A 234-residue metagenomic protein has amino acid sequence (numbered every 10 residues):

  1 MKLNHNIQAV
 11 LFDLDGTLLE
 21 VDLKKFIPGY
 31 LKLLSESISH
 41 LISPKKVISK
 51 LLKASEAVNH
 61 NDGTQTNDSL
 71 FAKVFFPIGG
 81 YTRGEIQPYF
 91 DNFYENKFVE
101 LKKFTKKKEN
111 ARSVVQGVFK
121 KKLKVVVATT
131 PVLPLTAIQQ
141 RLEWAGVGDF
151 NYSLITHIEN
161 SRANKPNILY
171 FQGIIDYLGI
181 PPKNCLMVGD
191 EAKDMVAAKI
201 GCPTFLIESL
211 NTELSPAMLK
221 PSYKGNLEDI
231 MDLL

Functional and structural regions predicted by a protein language model:
M1-V10, Q116, T130-V132, I138-L234: Asp-based, Mg2+/Mn2+-dependent phosphohydrolase catalytic module
K2-K50, I200: Active-site neighborhood of HAD-like aspartate-dependent phosphohydrolases
L18-E20, A57-N61, T129-L133, N160-S161: Short histidine/acidic/glycine/proline-rich micro-motifs that form metal- and phosphate-coordinating active-site loops
I27-S35, L51-S55, A72, F90-F98 (+1 more regions): Hydrophobic alpha-helical core bundles mediating ligand binding, dimerization, or RNAP-core interactions
G29-L33, K73-V74, S113, G173 (+1 more regions): Alpha-helical elements of Rossmann-like donor-binding domains used by nucleotide-donor carbohydrate transfer enzymes
L52-E95: A metal-dependent, Asp-based hydrolase signature
Q87-P88, E95-V127: Short, acidic loop-to-helix structural element flanking the phosphoryl-transfer center in phosphate-processing enzymes
L101-T105, P134, R162: Short, flexible loop segments at the rims of nucleotide/cofactor-binding pockets, characterized by
